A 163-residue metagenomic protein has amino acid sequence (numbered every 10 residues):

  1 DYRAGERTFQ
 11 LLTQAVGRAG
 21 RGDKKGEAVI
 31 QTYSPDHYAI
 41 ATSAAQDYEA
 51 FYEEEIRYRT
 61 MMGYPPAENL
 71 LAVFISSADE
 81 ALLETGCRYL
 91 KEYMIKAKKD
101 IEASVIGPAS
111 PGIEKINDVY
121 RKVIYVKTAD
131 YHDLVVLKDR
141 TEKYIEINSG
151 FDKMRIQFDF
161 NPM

Functional and structural regions predicted by a protein language model:
D1-G5, Q14-M163: Accessory helical-bundle/CTD segments and flexible terminal tails appended to RecA-like ATPase motors
L11: Charged catalytic carboxylate motif
